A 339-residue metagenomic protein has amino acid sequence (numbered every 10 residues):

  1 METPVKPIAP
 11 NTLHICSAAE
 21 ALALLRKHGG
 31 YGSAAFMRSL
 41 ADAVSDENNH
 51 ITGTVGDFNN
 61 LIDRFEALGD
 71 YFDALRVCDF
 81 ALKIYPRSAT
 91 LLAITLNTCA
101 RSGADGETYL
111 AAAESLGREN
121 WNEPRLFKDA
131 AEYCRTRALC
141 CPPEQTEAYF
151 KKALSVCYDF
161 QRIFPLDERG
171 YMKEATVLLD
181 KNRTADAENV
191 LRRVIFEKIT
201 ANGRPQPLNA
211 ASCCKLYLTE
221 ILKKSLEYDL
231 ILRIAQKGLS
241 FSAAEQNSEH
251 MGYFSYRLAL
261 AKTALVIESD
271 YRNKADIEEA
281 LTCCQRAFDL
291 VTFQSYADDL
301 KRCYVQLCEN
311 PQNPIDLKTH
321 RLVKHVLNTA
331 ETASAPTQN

Functional and structural regions predicted by a protein language model:
E2-H50, V326-T329: N-terminal alpha-helical interaction modules that lie
A9-K27, H50-D63, R87-N97, W121-C140 (+4 more regions): Amphipathic alpha-helical repeat scaffolds of TPR domains
G29, E66, A100-R101, P142-Q145 (+4 more regions): Hydrophobic/aromatic side-chain positions at a characteristic register within alpha-helices of tetratricopeptide repeats
A35-S45, D73-A81, D105-N120, Q145-F160 (+4 more regions): Alpha-helical repeat scaffolds
D42-T54, K83-R87, S115-L126, Y158-F164 (+3 more regions): Flexible helix-coil transition and linker loops at the boundaries of alpha-helical arrays
L68, S102-G103, R137, K181 (+4 more regions): Structural motif corresponding to the intra-repeat A-B loop/turn of tetratricopeptide repeats
D180, N189-S255: Eukaryotic tandem repeat interaction scaffolds
Y296-N339: Terminal, low-structured helical/coil segments at or just beyond the last alpha-helical repeat
